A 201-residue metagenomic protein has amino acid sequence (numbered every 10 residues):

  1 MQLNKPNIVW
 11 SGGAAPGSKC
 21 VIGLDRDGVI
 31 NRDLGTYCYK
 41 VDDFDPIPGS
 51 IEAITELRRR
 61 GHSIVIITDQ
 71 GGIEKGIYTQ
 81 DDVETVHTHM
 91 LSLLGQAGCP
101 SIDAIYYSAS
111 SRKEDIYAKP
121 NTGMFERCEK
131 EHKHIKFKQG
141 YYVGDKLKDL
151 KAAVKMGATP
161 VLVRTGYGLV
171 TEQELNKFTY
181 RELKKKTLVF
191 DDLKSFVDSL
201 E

Functional and structural regions predicted by a protein language model:
Q2-G17, I22, D81-S101, R112-Y142 (+1 more regions): Asp-based, Mg2+/Mn2+-dependent phosphohydrolase catalytic module
Q2-V65: Active-site neighborhood of HAD-like aspartate-dependent phosphohydrolases
R26-P48, I73-D81, A97, S110-I116: Metal-dependent phosphoesterase signature
G28, G49, G72, G76 (+3 more regions): Glycine-centered flexibility sites
I30-L34, D69-G71, A104, C128-K130: A short alpha-helix capping/helix-coil boundary motif
Y37-Y39, H62, Y78, Y106-Y107 (+2 more regions): Aromatic side chains
S50, I54-H87, S101-K113, A153: Substrate-recognition element of Asp-dependent hydrolases with the DxDx(T/V) motif
